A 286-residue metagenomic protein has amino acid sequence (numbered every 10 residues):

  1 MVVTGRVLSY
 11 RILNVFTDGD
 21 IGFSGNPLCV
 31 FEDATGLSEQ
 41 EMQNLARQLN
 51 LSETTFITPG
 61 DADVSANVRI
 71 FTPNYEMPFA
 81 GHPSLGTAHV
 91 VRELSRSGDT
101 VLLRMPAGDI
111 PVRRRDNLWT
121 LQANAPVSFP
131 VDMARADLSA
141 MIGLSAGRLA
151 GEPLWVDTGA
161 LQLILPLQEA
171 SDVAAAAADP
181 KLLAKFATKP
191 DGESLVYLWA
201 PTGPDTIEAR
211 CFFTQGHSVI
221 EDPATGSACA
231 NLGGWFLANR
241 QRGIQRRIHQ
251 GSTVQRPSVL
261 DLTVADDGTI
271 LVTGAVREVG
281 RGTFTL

Functional and structural regions predicted by a protein language model:
V2-F79, L85-L286: Active-site proximal loop and beta-alpha junction motif in alpha/beta enzyme cores
